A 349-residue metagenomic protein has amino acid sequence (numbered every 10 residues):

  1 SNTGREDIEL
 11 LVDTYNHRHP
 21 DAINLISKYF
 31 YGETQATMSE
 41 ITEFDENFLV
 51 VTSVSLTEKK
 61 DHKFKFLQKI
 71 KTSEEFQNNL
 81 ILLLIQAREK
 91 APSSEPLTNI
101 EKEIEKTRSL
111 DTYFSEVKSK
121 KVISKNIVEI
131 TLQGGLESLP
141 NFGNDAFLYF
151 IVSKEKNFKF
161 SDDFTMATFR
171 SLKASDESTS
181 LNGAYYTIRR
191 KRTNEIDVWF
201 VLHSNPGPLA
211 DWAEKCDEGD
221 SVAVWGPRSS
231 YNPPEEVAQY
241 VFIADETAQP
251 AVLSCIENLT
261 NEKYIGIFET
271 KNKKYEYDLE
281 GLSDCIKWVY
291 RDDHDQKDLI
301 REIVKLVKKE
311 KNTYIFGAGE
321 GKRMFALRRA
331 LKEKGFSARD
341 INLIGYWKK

Functional and structural regions predicted by a protein language model:
S1-K349: Extended, composition-driven regions rather than compact fold-specific motifs
